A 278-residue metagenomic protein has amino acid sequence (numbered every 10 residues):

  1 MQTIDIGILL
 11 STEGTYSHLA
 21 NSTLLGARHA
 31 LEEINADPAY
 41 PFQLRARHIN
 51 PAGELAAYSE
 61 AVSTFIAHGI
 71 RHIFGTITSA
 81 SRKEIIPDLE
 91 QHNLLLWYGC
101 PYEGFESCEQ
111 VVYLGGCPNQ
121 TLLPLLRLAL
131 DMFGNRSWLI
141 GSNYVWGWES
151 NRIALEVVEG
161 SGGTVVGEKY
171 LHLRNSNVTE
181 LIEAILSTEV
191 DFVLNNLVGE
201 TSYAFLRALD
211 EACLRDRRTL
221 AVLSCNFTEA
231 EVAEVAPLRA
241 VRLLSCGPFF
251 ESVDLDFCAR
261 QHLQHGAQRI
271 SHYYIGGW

Functional and structural regions predicted by a protein language model:
G7-R28, I49-P51, R269-I270: Extracytoplasmic "Venus flytrap"
I34-P41, H92, V158-T164, E211-R218 (+1 more regions): Short helix-capping segments at alpha-helix termini
A36-A52, C108-Q110, V158-N175, F192: Short beta-strand elements in bilobed, periplasmic/extracellular small-molecule ligand-binding domains
D37-G104: Beta-alpha junction/loop-to-helix N-cap segments that form part of ligand/metal-binding clefts
F65-I77, Y98-G99, W138-L139, E189-F205 (+2 more regions): Periplasmic-binding protein-like
F105-R127, E168, P237-F249: Short beta-strand elements at the ligand-binding edges of bilobed clamshell
L114-K169: An alpha-beta-alpha
L209-G277: Extracellular/periplasmic periplasmic-binding protein-like sensory domains
